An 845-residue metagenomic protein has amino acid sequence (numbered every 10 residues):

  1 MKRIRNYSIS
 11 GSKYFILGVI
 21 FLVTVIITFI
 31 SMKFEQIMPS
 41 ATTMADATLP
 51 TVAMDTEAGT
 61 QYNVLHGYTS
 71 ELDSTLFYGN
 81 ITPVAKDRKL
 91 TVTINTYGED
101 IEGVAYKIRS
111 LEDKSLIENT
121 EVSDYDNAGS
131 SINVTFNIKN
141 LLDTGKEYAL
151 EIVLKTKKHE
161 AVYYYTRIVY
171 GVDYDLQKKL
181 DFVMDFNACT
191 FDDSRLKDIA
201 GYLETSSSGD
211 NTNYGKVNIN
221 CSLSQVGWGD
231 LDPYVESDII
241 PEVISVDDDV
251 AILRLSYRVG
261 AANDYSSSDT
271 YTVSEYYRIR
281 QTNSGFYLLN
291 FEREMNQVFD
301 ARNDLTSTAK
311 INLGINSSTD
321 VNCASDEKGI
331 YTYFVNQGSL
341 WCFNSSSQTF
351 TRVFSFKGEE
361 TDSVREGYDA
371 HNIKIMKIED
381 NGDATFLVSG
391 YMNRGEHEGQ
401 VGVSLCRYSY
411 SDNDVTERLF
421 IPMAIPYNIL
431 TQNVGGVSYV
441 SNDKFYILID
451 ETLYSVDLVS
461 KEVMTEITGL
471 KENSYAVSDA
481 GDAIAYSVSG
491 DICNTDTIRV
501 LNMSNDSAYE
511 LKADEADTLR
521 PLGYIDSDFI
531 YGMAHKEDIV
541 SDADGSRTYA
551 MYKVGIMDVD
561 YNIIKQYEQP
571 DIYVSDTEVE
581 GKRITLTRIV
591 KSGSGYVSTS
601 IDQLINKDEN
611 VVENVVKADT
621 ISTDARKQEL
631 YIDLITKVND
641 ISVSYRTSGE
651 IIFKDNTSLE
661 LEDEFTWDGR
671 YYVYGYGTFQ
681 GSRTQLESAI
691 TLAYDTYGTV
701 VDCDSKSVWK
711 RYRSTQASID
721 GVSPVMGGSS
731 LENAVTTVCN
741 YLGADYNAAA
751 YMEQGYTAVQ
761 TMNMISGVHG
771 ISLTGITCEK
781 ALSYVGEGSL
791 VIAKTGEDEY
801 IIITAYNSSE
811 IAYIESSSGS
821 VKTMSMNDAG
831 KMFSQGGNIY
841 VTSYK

Functional and structural regions predicted by a protein language model:
K2-V23: N-terminal Sec-pathway targeting helices
G18-T24, F29-I37, T75-T91, G103-S123 (+4 more regions): Surface-exposed, charged secondary-structure patches
T43-I117, E147-D230, T306-T349, K357-G358 (+13 more regions): Core segments of small alpha/beta cavity-forming domains
E118-T120, F291, F350-E359, V415-M423 (+3 more regions): Beta-propeller fold detector
Y148, S245-G260, D383-V388, I447 (+3 more regions): A short hydrophobic beta-strand element
S345-Q348, Y410-S411, D457-K461, N502-D506 (+1 more regions): Short loop/turn segments that connect beta-strands within beta-propeller blades
E472, Y509-P521, N562-E580: Conserved blade-ending motifs and adjacent loop-strand segments that build the rim/top face of beta-propeller domains
A717-K845: Conserved active-site-adjacent core of cysteine acyl-enzyme catalytic domains
